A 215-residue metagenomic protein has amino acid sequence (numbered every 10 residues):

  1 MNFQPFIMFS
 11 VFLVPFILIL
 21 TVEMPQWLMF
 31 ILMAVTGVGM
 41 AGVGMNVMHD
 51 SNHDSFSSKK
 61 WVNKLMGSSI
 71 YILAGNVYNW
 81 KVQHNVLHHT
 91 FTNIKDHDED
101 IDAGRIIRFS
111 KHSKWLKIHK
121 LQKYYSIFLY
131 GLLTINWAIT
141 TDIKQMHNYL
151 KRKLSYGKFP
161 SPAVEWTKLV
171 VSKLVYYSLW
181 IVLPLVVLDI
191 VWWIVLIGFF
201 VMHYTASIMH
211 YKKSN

Functional and structural regions predicted by a protein language model:
M1-G44, Y71-I72, K123-I135, P160-K213: Alpha-helical bilayer-embedded segments of polytopic membrane proteins, i.e., transmembrane/intramembrane helices
V35-S161: Membrane-embedded catalytic scaffold of the fatty acid hydroxylase/desaturase
